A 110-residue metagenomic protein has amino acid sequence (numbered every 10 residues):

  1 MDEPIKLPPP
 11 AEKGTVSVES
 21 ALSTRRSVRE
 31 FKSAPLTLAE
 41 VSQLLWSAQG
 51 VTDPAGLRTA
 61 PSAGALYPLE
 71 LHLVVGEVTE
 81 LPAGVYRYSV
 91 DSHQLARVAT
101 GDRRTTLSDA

Functional and structural regions predicted by a protein language model:
M1-A110: N-terminal amphipathic, basic helical "cap/leader" segment at the start of enzyme domains
